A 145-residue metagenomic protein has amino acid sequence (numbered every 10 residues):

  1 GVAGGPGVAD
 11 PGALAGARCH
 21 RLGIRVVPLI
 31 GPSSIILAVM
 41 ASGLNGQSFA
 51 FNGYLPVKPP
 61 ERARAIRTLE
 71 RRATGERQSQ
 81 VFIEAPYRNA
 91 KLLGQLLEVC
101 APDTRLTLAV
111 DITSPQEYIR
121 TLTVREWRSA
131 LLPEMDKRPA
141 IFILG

Functional and structural regions predicted by a protein language model:
G1-A13: Ordered, amphipathic secondary-structure segments that act as subunit-interaction surfaces in large macromolecular
V2, P32, Y54, V110-I112 (+1 more regions): Fold-independent oxyanion-binding glycine-rich loops and adjacent beta-strand/coil segments at enzyme active sites
G5, L55, P59, F82-P86: Conserved phosphate/pyrophosphate-binding and hydrolysis machinery centered on Walker-type P-loop NTPases, extending
G5, P32-I35, N89: Alpha-helix N-cap/helix-start and coil->helix boundary motif
A9-P11, A38, L92-L93, Y118: Short glycine-/acidic-enriched loop or helix-start segments at secondary-structure transitions that form or flank
D10-R72: Class I SAM-dependent methyltransferase SAM-binding "motif I" and its flanking Rossmann-like core
G75-G145: A contiguous loop/helix-start segment that scaffolds small-molecule binding in enzyme catalytic cores
